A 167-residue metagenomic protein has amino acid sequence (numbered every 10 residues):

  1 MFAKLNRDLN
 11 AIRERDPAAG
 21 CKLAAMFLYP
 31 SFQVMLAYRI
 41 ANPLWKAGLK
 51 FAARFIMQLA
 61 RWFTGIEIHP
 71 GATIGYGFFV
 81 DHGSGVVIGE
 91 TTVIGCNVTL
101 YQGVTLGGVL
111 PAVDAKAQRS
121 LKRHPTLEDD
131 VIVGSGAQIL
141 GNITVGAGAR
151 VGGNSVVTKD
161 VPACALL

Functional and structural regions predicted by a protein language model:
M1-D16, F79, G95-C96, A115-Q118 (+1 more regions): Soluble, non-transmembrane catalytic domains of enzymes that act on hydrophobic metabolites at membranes
M1-T64: Terminal amphipathic alpha-helical/low-complexity segments used for targeting or macromolecular assembly
F2, A19-L23, A53, G77-F78 (+3 more regions): Generic signal for short, ordered secondary-structure residues within or immediately flanking folded domains
A24, L28, W62, V86 (+3 more regions): Conserved short-loop catalytic and cofactor-binding motifs
S31, A47, H69, G89 (+1 more regions): Residues at secondary-structure transition points
S31, L36-R39, A72, F78 (+3 more regions): Solvent-exposed, flexible loop/coil residues
Q58-I68, A112-A117: Short gly/ser/thr-rich secondary-structure transition/capping motifs
T64, H69-P70, G75-Y76, D81-E90 (+10 more regions): Left-handed beta-helix
